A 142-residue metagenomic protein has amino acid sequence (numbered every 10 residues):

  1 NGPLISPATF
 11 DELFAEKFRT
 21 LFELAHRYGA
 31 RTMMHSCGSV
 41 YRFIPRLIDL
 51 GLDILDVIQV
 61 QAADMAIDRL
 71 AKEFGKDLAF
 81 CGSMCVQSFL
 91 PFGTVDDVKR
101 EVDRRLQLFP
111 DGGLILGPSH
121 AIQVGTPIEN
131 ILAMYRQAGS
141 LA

Functional and structural regions predicted by a protein language model:
N1-A142: Active-site loop segments of alpha/beta catalytic cores
